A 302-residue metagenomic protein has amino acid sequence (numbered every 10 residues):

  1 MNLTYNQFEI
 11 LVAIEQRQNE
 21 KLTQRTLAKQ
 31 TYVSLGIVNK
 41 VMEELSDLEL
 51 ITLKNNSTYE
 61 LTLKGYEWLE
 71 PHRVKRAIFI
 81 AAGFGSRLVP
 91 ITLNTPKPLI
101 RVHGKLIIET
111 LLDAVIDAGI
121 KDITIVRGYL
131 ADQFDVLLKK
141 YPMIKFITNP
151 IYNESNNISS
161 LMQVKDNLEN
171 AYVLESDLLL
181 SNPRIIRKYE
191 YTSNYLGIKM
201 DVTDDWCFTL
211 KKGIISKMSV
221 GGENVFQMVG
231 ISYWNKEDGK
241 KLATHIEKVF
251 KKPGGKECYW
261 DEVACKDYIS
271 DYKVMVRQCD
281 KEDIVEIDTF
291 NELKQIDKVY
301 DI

Functional and structural regions predicted by a protein language model:
N2-L22: Short amphipathic alpha-helical interface segments
L3-N6, T23, N55-H72: Short, cationic-aromatic polyanion-contact patches
I14, P71-A131: N-terminal glycine-rich phosphate-binding loop and ensuing alpha1 helix
Y32-E44: Short amphipathic alpha-helical interaction segments
S46-N56: A short, conserved structural fragment
Y66-A77, M228-I302: Conserved alpha/beta core of the MobA/IspD/sugar-nucleotide pyrophosphorylase nucleotidyltransferase superfamily
D135-W206: Conserved beta-loop-beta/alpha segment of the NTase-like Rossmann-fold superfamily that binds/positions NTPs
N182-G254: Conserved core of the sugar-phosphate nucleotidyltransferase
